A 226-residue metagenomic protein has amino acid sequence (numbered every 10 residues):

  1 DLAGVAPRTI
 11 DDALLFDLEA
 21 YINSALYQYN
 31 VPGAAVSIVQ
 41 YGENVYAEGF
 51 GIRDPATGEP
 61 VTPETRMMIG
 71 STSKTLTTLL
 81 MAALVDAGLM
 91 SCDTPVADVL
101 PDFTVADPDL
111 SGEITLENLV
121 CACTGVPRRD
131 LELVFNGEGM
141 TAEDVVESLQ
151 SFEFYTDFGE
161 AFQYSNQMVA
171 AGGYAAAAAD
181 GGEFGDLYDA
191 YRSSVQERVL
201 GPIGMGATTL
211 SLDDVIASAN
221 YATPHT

Functional and structural regions predicted by a protein language model:
D1-P7: Acidic/histidine-rich, surface-exposed loop or edge segments in extracytoplasmic proteins
I10-I69, L89, E147-E153: Short, conserved catalytic-motif segment at the N-terminal edge
F50, D54, D107-T226: Short, surface-exposed loop or secondary-structure junction motifs that flank catalytic or metal-binding residues
K74: Short, conserved phosphate/pyrophosphate- and ester-handling motifs at nucleotide-, phospho-/glycolipid
T77: Active/ligand-binding-proximal structured segments within catalytic/core domains that scaffold catalytic residues
S91-P108, I203: Short, glycine/proline-biased beta-turn/loop segments that scaffold the active-site neighborhood
